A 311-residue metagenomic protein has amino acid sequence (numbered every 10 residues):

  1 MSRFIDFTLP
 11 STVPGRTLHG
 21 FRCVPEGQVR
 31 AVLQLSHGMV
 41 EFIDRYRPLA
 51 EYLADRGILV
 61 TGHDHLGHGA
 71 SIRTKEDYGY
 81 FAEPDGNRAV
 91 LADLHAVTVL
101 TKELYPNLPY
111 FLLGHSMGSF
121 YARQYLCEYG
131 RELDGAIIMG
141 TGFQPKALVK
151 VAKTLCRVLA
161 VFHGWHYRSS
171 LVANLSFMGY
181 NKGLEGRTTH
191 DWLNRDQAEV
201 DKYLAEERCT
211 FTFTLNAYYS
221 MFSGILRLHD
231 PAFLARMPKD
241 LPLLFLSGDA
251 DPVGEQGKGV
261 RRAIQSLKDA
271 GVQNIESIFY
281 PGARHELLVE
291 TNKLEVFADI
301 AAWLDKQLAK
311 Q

Functional and structural regions predicted by a protein language model:
M1-G27: N-terminal cap/lid segment of alpha/beta-hydrolase-fold proteins
S36-E41, S116-M117, D249-A250: Active-site glycine-rich loops that stabilize anionic/oxyanionic intermediates across multiple enzyme folds
P48-E76: Conserved alpha/beta-hydrolase
A82-K102: Alpha/beta-hydrolase active-site loop
Y105-S116: Alpha/beta-hydrolase fold nucleophile elbow
A122-R208: Alpha/beta-hydrolase-fold enzymes
F245-S247: Short beta-strand/loop motif that positions the catalytic acidic residue of the alpha/beta-hydrolase fold
A270-Q311: Catalytic active-site module of serine/aspartate enzymes centered on a nucleophile-bearing elbow/loop
